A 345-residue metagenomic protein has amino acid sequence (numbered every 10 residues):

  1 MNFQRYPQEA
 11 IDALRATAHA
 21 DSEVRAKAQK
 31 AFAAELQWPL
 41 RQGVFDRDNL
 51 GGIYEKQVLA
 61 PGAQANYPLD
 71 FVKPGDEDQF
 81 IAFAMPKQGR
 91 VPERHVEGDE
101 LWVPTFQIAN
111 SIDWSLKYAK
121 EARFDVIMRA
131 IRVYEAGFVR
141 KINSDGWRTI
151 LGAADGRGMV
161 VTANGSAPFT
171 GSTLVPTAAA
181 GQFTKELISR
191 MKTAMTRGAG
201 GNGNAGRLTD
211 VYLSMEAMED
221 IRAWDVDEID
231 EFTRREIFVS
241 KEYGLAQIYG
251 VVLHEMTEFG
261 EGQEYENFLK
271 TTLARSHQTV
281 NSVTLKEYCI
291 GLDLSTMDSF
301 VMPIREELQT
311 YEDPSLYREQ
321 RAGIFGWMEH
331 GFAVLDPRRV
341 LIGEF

Functional and structural regions predicted by a protein language model:
M1-E35, I342-E344: Intrinsically disordered, low-complexity terminal tails
N2-Q8, W224-F345: Sequence/fold signature of self-assembling virion shell proteins
A34-I108: Assembly/oligomerization interface modules of large self-assembling protein complexes
T105-K117: Residues forming anionic-ligand binding surfaces in small-molecule and nucleic-acid pockets of primarily soluble enzymes
W114-G198: Alpha-helical scaffold segments that mediate packing/assembly in large oligomeric complexes
L116-Y118, M215-A217, M328: Short, flexible loop/turn elements at secondary-structure junctions
A179-Y249, L253: Aromatic-anchored, glycine/proline-accented short structural segments that stabilize local strand-turns or short
